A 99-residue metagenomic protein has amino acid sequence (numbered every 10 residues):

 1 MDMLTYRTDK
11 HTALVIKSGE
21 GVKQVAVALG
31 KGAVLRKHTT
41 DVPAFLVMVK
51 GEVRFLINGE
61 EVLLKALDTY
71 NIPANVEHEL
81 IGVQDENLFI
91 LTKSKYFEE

Functional and structural regions predicted by a protein language model:
M1-G21, L56: A short, N-terminal "cap"/entry segment at the start of jelly-roll beta-barrel domains of the cupin/DSBH fold
K23-T40: Conserved short histidine dyad/triad with adjacent acidic residue
A26, F45, E60-V62: Short, surface-exposed secondary-structure edge patches
V42-V53: Glycine- and acidic-residue-biased ligand/ion/polar-headgroup-sensing regions
G59-A74: Short acidic-glycine-tyrosine-enriched beta hairpin
A74-E98: Ligand-binding loop in jelly-roll beta-barrel domains
